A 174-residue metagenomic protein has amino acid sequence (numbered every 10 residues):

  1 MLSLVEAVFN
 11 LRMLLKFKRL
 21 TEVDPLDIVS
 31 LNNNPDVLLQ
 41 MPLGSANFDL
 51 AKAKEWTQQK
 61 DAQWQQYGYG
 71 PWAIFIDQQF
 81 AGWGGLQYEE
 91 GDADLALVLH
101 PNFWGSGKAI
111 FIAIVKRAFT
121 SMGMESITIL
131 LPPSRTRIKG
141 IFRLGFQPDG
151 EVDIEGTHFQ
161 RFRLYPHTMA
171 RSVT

Functional and structural regions predicted by a protein language model:
M1-Q40, P71-T174: Acyl-donor (CoA/ACP) binding surface of acyl/acetyltransferases
V8, F48-D49, T57, Q65 (+2 more regions): Intrinsically disordered, low-complexity regions enriched in Ser/Pro/Gly/Gln/His and often acidic
I28-N33, A53, T57-K60: Hydrophobic alpha-helical core bundles mediating ligand binding, dimerization, or RNAP-core interactions
L38-Q58: Conserved GNAT-fold acetyl-CoA-binding loop/helix
S45-D49, G70, P133: Short, conserved alpha-helical segments within structured domains
L50-K52, D61-W64, G105-S106, R161-F162: Short, intrinsically disordered/low-complexity patches at protein termini and at juxtamembrane boundaries
Q58-A73: A short helix-loop-beta-strand connector motif used in the catalytic cores of GNAT acetyltransferases and, in some
